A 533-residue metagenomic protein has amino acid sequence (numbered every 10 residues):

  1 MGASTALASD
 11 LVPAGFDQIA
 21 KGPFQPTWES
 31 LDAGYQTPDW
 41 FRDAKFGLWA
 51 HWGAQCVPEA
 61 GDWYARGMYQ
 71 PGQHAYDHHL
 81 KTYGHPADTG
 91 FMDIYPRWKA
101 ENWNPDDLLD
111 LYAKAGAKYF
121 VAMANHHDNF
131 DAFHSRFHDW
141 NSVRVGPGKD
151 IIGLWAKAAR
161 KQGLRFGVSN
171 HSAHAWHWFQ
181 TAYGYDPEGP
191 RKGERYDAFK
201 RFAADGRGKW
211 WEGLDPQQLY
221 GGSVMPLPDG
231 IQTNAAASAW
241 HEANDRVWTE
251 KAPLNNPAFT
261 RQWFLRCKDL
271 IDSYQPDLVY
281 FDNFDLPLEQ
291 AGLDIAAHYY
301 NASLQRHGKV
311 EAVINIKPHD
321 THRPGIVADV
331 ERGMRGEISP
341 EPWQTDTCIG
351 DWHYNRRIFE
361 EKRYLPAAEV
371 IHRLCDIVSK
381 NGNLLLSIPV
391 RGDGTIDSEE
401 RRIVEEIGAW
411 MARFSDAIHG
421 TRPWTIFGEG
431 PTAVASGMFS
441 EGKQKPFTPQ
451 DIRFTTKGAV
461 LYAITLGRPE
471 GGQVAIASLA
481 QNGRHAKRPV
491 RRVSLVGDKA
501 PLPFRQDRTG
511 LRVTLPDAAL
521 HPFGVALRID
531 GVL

Functional and structural regions predicted by a protein language model:
M1-A3: N-terminal export leaders
L7-L533: Mature catalytic domains of secreted/periplasmic carbohydrate-active enzymes
